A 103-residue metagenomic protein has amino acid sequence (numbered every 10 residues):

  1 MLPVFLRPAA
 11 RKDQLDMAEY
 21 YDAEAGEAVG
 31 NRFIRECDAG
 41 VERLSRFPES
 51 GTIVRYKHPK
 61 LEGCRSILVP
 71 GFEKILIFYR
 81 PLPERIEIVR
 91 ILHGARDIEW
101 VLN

Functional and structural regions predicted by a protein language model:
M1-E36, G40: Arg/Lys-rich, positively charged N-terminal/basic patches that mediate binding to nucleic acids
K12, A28, A39, E62 (+3 more regions): Short alpha-helical
G30, T52-Y56, W100: Short, hydrophobic secondary-structure boundary micro-motifs
R43-P70: A short, surface-exposed loop/turn module that caps and links secondary-structure elements
V69-N103: Enriched for short, Lys/Arg-rich terminal
